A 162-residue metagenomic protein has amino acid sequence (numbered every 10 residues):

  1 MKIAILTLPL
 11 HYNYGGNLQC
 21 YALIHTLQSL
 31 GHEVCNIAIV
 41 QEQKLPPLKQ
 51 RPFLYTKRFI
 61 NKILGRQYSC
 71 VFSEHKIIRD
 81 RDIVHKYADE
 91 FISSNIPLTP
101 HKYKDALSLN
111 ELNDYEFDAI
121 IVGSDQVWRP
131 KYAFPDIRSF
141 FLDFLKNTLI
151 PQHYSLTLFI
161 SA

Functional and structural regions predicted by a protein language model:
M1-A4: Extreme N-terminal starter segment of soluble prokaryotic enzymes
T7, H11-Y14, L18-A162: Aromatic- and Gly/Pro-rich donor/ligand-binding loops that form nucleotide- or phosphate-bearing donor binding pockets
